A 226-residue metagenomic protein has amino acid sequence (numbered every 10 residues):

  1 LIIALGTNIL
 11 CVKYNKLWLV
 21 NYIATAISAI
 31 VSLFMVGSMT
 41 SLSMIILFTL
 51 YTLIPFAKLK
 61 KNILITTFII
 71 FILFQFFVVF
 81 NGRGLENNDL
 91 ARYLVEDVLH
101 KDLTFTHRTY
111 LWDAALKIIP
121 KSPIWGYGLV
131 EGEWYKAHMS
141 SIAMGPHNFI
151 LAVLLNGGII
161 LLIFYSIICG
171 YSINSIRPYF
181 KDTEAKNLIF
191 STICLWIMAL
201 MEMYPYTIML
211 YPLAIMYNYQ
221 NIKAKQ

Functional and structural regions predicted by a protein language model:
L1-I2, S38, P146, L154-G158 (+1 more regions): Membrane-interface micro-motifs in multi-pass membrane enzymes
L1-P55: Alpha-helical transmembrane segments of multi-pass inner-membrane proteins
K16-N21, I54, K60-I63, N156-W196: Hydrophobic transmembrane alpha-helices and their immediate junctions
W18-N21, T40-M44, K60-T66, Y204-Y211: Short, aromatic-rich membrane-interface segments at the entry and exit of alpha-helical transmembrane domains
A24-V31, S43-Y51, I69-L73, I160-G170 (+1 more regions): Lipid-exposed faces of alpha-helical membrane segments in multi-pass integral membrane proteins
I27, L33-V36, L53-V98, L116-K121: A membrane-periplasm/extracellular boundary helix in multi-pass inner-membrane enzymes that assemble envelope glycans
E96-G157, P178: Long extracytoplasmic/lumenal interhelical loops at the membrane interface of multi-pass membrane proteins
N187-Q226: Transmembrane alpha-helices of multi-pass inner-membrane enzymes
